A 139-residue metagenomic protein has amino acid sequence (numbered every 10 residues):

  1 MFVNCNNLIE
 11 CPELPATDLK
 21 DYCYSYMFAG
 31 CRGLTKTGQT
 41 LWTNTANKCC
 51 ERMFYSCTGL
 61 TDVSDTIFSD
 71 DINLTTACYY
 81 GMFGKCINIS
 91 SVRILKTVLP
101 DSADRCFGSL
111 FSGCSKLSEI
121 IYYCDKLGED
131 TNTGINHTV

Functional and structural regions predicted by a protein language model:
C5-D21, A29-N47, Y55-T75, G84-A103 (+1 more regions): Structural signature of tandem-repeat unit edges
S25, E51-R52, Y80, G108-S109: Register-specific detector for alpha-helical tandem repeat solenoids, activating on a conserved position within each
T133-V139: Extracellular/surface-exposed low-complexity segments
